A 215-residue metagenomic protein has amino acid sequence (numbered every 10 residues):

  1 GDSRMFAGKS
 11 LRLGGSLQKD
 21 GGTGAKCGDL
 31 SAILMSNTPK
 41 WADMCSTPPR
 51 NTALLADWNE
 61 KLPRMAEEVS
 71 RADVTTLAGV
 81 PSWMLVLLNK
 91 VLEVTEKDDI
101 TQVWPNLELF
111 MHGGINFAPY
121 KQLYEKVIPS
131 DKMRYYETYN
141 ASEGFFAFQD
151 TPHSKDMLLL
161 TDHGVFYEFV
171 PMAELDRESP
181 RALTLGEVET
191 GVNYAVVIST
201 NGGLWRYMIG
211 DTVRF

Functional and structural regions predicted by a protein language model:
D2, F6-A32: Carboxylate/His-rich catalytic cores and anion/metal-binding grooves
A25-F215: Active-site glycine/GP-rich loop and adjacent strand/helix microenvironment that borders small-molecule binding pockets
